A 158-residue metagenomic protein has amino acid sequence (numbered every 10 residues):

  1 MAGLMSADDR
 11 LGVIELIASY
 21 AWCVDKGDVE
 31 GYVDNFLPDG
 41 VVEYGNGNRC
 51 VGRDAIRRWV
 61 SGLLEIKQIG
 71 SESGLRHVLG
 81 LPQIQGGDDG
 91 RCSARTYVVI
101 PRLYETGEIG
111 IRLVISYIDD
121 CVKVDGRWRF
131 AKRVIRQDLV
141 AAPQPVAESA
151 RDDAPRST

Functional and structural regions predicted by a protein language model:
M1-N35: Short, low-complexity N-terminal intrinsically disordered segments enriched in polar/charged residues
V24, F36-L37, V98-I100, V134-Q137: Short beta-strand segments enriched in hydrophobic/aromatic residues within well-folded beta-rich domains
V29-V99: A solvent-exposed, acidic/Ser-Thr-rich amphipathic alpha-helical stretch
G70-E72, E108-I109, V122: Short aromatic-glycine motifs in intrinsically disordered, low-complexity regions
R91-S93, V114-P145: Short beta-strand edge/turn micro-motifs at domain boundaries
V98-R102, C121-K123: Beta-strand elements of well-folded, non-transmembrane domains
P101-I111: Short, cysteine-centered beta-strand-loop-beta hairpins and adjacent loop/turn segments enriched in charged/polar
A141-T158: Acidic/histidine-enriched, glycine/proline-rich intrinsically disordered or flexible terminal extensions
